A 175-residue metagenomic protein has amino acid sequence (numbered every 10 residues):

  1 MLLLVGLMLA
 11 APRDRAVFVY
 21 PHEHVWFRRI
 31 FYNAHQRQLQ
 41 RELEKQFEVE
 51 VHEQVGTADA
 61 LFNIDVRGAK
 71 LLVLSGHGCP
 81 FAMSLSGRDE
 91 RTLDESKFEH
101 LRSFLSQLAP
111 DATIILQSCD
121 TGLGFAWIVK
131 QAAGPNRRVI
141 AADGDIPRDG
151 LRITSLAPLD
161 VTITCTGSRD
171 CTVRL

Functional and structural regions predicted by a protein language model:
L3, V17, F47-V49, E53 (+4 more regions): Residue-level marker of intrinsically disordered, low-complexity segments enriched for small/polar residues
L3-R13: Bacterial Sec-dependent signal peptides at the C-terminal "C-region" and cleavage site
A11-R67, Q117: A domain-level signal for caspase-like cysteine endopeptidase catalytic cores and their zymogen-processing architecture
R37, R41, W127, V161-I163: Solvent-exposed, polar/charged alpha-helical surfaces in well-ordered, non-transmembrane soluble domains, broadly
L71-S75, P80-R152: Catalytic cores of nucleophile-dependent amide-cleaving enzymes
D145-L175: Caspase-like cysteine protease fold
